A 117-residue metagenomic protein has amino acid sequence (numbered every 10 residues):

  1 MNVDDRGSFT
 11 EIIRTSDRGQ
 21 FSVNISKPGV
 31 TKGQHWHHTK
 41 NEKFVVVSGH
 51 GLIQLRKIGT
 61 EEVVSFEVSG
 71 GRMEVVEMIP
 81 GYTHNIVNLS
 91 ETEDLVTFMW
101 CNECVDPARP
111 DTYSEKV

Functional and structural regions predicted by a protein language model:
N2-D4, R18-G19, V47-S48, I58-E62: Double-stranded beta-helix
N2-Q34: A short glycine-rich, His/Asp/Glu-containing loop-to-beta-strand
F9, G33-H35, I53-L55, V75-M78 (+1 more regions): Short beta-strand His + acidic residue motifs that chelate non-heme Fe in jelly-roll/DSBH and cupin folds
R18, N41, G71-M73, G81-T83 (+1 more regions): A generic structural motif
V30-K43, G70-R72: A short beta-loop-beta micro-motif enriched in histidine and acidic residues
T39-I58: Glycine- and acidic-residue-biased ligand/ion/polar-headgroup-sensing regions
K57-G81: Short acidic-glycine-tyrosine-enriched beta hairpin
T60-E62, T83, V87-V117: Double-stranded beta-helix
